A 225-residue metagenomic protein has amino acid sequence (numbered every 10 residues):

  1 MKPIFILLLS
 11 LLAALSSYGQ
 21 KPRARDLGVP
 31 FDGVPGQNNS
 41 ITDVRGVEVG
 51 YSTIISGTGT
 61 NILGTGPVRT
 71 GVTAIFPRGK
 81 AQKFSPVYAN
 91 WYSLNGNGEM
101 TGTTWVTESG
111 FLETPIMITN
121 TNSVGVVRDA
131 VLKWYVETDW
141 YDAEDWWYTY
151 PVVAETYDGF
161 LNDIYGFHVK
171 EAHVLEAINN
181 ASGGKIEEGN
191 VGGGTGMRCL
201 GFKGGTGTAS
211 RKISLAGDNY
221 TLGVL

Functional and structural regions predicted by a protein language model:
M1-I4: Positively charged n-region of N-terminal signal peptides that target proteins for export
I6-A14: Bacterial N-terminal signal peptides
L15-G19: Sec/Tat signal peptide C-region and signal peptidase I cleavage site
Q20-L225: Alpha/propeptide regions of enzymes that mature by internal proteolysis
